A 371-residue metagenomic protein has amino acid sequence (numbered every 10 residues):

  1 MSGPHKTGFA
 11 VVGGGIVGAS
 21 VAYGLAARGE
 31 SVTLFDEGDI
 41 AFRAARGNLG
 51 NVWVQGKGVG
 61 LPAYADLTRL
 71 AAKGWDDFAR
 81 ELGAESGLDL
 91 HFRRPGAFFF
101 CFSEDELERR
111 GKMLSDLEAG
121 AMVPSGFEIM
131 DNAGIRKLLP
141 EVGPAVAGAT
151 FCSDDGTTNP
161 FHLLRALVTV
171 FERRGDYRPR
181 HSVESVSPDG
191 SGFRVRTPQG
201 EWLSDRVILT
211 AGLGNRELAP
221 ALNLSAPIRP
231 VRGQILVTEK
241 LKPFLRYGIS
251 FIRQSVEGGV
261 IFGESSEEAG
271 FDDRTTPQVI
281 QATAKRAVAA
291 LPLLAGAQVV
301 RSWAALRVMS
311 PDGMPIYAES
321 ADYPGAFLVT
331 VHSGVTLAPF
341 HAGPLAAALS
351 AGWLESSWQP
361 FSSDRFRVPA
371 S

Functional and structural regions predicted by a protein language model:
T7-L34: N-terminal Rossmann-like FAD-binding beta1-loop-alpha1 element of flavoenzymes
A26-N48: Glycine-rich FAD pyrophosphate-binding loop
F42, E201-L245: Central helical "cap/lid" subdomain
G50-L138, R286-V288: Dinucleotide-binding Rossmann-like beta1-alpha1 core, especially the glycine-rich loop that anchors the ADP
G87-C101, P124-E172, S265-A269, P324-V331: Helix-loop-beta segment of a Rossmann-like dinucleotide-binding subdomain
A119-A121, A221, S225, K242-P243 (+2 more regions): Flavin-binding catalytic cores
T150-D205, G214: Helical element adjacent to the flavin cofactor pocket in flavoenzyme catalytic cores
L291-S371: C-terminal catalytic lobe of FAD-dependent flavoproteins
